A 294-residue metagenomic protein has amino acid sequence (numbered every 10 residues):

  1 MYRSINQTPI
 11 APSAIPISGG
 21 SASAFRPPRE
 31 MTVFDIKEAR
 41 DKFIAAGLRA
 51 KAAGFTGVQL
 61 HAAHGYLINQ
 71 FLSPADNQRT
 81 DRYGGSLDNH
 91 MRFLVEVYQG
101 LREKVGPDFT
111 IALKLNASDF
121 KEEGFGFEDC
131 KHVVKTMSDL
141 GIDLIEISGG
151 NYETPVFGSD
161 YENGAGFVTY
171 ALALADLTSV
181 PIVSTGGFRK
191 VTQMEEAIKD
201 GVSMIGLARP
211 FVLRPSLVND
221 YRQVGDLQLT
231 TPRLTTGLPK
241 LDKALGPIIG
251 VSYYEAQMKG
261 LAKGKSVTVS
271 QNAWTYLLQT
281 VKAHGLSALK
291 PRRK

Functional and structural regions predicted by a protein language model:
M1-K294: Flavin-dependent oxidoreductase catalytic cores
